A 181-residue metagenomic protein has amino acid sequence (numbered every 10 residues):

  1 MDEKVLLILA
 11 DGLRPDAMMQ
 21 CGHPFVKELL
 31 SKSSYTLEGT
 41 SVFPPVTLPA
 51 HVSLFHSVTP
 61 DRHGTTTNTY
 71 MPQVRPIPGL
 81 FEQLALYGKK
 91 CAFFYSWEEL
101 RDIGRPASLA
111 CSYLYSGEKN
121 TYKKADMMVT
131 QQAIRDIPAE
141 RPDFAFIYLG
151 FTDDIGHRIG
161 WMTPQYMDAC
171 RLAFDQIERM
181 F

Functional and structural regions predicted by a protein language model:
D2-K4, G12-E140: Active-site-proximal alpha/beta segments of enzymes that process anionic O-linked groups
V5-L6, A145: Conserved beta-strand core positions
L9: Generic enzyme active-site microenvironment
F25, D143, Q176: Short phosphate-engaging motifs
F94, F146-Y148, Y166: Aromatic side chains
Q131, D153-F181: A long, amphipathic alpha-helix that forms part of the scaffold/cap immediately adjacent to metal-dependent active
D136-A139, Y148, E178-M180: Short hydrophobic alpha-helical module
E140-I159: A structural motif
